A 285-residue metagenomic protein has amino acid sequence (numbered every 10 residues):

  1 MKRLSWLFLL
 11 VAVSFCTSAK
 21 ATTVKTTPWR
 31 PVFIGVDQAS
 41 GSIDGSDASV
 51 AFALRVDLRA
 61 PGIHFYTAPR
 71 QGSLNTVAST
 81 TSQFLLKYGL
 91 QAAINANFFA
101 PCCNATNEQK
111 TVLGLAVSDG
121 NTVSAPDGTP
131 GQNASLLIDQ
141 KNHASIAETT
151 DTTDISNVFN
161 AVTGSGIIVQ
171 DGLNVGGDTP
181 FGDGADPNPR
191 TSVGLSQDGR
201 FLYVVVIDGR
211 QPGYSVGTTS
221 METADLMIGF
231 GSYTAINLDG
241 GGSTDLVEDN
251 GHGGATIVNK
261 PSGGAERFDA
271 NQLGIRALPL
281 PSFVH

Functional and structural regions predicted by a protein language model:
M1-L4: Positively charged n-region of N-terminal signal peptides that target proteins for export
W6-S14: Bacterial N-terminal signal peptides
A19-T129, A134-S135: Zymogen propeptides
Q38-S49, A53, I167-G199: Conserved beta-alpha junction segments in alpha/beta enzyme cores
R55, Q91-N95, S135-L137, S145 (+3 more regions): Structural recognition of the beta-strand scaffold that forms the well-ordered cores of secreted hydrolase catalytic
A68-L74, T150-I155, V206-P212: Short, solvent-exposed aromatic-acidic interface loops
F99-D186: Active-site-adjacent helix-turn-beta-strand microarchitecture at beta-sheet edges that either contains or buttresses
N104-D127, G177-T234, L238, S243-V284: Conserved, well-ordered active-site substructure
